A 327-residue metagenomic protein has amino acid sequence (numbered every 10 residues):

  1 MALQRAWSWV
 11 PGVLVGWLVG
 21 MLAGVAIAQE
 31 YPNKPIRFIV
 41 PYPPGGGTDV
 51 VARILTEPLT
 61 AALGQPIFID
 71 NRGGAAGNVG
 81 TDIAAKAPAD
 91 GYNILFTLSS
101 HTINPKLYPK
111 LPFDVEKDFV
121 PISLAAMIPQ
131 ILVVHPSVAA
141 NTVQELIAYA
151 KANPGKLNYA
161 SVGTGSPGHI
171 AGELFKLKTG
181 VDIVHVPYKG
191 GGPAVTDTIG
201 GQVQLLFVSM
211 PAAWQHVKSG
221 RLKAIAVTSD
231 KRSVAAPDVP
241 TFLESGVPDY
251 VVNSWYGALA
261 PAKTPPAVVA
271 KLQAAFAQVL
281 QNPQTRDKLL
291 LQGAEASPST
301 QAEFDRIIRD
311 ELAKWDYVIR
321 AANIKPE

Functional and structural regions predicted by a protein language model:
M1-W9: N-terminal secretory signal peptides that target proteins for export/translocation
W9-V25: Bacterial N-terminal signal peptides
A28-K117, G155-N158, G180-F207, P298-S299 (+1 more regions): N-terminal (or domain-start) structured segment
N33-P35, K178, K218, E244 (+1 more regions): An extracytoplasmic/periplasmic, membrane-proximal ligand-sensing/linker region
V50, I54, P58, V79 (+14 more regions): Extracytoplasmic/secreted proteins, especially bacterial periplasmic and envelope-associated proteins
K86-Y92, K106-P193, F242, W255-K288: Hinge/capping helix and adjacent helix->loop/strand transition within the periplasmic-binding protein
H101-K110, L174-K178, L205-V239: A ligand-binding cleft/hinge motif common to bilobed small-molecule-binding domains
